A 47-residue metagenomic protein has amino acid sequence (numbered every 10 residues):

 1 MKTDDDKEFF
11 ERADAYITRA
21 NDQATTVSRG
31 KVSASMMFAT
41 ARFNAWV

Functional and structural regions predicted by a protein language model:
M1-V47: Solvent-exposed interaction surfaces and binding hotspots enriched for charged
